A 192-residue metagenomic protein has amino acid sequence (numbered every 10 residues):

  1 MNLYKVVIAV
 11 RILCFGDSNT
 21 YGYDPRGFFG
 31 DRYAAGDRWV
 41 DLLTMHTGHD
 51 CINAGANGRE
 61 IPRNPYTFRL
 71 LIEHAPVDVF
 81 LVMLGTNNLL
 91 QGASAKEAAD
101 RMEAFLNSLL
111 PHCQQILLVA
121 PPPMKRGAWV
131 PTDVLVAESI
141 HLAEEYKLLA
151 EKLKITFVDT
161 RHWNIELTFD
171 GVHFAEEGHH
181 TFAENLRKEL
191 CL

Functional and structural regions predicted by a protein language model:
M1-G55, F68-P76, H180: Serine-esterase "nucleophile elbow" of acetyl-processing enzymes
L3-Y4, D37, D41, H46 (+1 more regions): Alpha-helical cap/lid subdomain in secreted, periplasmic, or secretory-pathway luminal O-acyl-processing enzymes
N19, G58-E60, P123, N164: Residue-level detector of flexible, active-site-proximal loop/helix-junction positions within diverse enzyme catalytic
G22, E60-R63, L89-Q91: Short active-site-adjacent helix-start/loop capping segments
G30-R32, A56-P62, L135-V136: Short, flexible loop segments at the rims of nucleotide/cofactor-binding pockets, characterized by
